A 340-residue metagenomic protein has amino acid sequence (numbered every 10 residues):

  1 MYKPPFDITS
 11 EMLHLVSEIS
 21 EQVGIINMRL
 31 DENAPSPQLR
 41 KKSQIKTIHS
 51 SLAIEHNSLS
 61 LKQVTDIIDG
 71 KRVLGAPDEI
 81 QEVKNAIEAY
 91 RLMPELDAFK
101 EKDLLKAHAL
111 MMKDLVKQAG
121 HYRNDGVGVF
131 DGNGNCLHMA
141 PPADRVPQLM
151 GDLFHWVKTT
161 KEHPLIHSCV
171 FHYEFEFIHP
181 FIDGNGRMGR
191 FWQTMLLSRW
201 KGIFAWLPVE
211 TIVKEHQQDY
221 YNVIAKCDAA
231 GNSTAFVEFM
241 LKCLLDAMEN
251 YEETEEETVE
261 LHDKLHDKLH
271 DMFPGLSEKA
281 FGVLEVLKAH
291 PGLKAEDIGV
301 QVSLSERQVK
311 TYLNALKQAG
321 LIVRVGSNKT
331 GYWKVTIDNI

Functional and structural regions predicted by a protein language model:
M1-I340: FIC/Doc superfamily catalytic core
